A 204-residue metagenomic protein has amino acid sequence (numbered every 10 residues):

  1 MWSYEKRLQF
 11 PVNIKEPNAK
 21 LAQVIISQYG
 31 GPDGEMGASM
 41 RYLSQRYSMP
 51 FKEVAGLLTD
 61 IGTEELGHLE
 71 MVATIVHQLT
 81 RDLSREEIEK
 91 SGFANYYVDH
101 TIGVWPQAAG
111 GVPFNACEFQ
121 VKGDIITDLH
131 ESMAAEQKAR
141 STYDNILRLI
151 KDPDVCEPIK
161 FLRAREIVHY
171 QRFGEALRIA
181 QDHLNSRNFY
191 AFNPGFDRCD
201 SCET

Functional and structural regions predicted by a protein language model:
M1-T204: Non-heme di-metal
